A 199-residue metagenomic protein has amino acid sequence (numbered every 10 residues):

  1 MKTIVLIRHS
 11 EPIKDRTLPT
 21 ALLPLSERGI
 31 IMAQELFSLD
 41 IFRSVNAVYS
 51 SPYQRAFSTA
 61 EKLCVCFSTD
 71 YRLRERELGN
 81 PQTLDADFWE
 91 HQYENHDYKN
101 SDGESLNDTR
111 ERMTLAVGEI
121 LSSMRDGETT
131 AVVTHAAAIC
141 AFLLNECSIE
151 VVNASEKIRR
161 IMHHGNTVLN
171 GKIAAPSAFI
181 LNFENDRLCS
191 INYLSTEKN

Functional and structural regions predicted by a protein language model:
K2, E75-D87, E94-N95, D126 (+1 more regions): Acidic, low-complexity terminal tails and accessory targeting/binding regions of phosphate-metabolizing enzymes
K2-S68, E104-N107: Active-site-proximal alpha-helix that buttresses catalytic centers in soluble enzyme cores
T3-R8, Y49, G127-A138: Beta-strand elements within well-structured catalytic alpha/beta cores of enzymes that handle phosphate/sulfate esters
Q34-S38, T114-S122: Generic structural signal for well-ordered alpha-helical scaffold segments
I41-S44, I120-E128: Glycine-rich phosphate-binding loop signature in dinucleotide/nucleotide-binding domains
I41-Y71, I173-N199: Conserved histidine-centered catalytic loops in small-molecule metabolism enzymes
K62, A141, N145: Active-site signature of alpha/beta-hydrolase-fold catalytic machinery across serine- and Asp/Cys-nucleophile hydrolases
L63-L115, L169-I173: Phosphate-handling substructures
